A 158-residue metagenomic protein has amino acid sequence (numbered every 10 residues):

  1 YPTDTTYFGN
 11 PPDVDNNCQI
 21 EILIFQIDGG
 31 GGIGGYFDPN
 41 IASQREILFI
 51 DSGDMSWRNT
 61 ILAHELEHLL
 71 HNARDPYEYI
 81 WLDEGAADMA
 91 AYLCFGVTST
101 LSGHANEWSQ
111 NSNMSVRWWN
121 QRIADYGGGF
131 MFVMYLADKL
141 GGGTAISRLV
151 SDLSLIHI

Functional and structural regions predicted by a protein language model:
Y1-Y79, A86, A90, G96-L101 (+1 more regions): Juxtacatalytic substrate-recognition/specificity segment
Y7, H104-W108, R148, D152: Residues that form generic nucleotide/phosphate-binding pockets
L62, H68-N72, V133-D138, L149: Conserved catalytic-core segments centered on acid/base and nucleophilic motifs
A73-E78, K139-L140, T144-A145: Inter-helical turn/loop segments and adjacent helix faces that build the functional surface of alpha-helical bundle
I80-D83, D125-Y126: An alpha-helical repeat/solenoid feature that recognizes helix-turn-helix modules
D88-A91, I146-S154: Acidic helix/loop microenvironments that form the catalytic cleft of cell-wall polysaccharide enzymes
A90-T144: Metalloprotease/metallohydrolase-associated module, dominated by Zn2+-dependent proteases
I156-I158: Conserved small/polar residues in nucleotide/adenosyl-binding loops
